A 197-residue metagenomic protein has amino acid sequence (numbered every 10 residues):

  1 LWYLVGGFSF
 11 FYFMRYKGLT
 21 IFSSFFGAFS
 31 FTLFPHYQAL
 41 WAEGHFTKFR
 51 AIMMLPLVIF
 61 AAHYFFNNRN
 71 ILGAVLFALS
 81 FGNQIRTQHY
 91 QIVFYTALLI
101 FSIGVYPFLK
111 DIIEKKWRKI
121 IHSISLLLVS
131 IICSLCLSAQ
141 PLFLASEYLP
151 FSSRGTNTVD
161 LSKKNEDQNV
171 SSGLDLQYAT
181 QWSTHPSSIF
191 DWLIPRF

Functional and structural regions predicted by a protein language model:
L1-G6, M14, D175, L193-F197: Short intrinsically disordered, low-complexity coil segments enriched in acidic
Y3-K17, I21-D111, S123-A145, F151: Membrane-embedded helix bundles of polyisoprenyl
P107, D111, H122, S187-P195: Short hydrophobic helices that act as membrane-entry/anchoring signals
I112-K116: Membrane-helix interface linkers and caps
K119: Aromatic-residue-lined binding/catalytic grooves and analogous aromatic/hydrophobic interfacial grooves in multimeric
Q140-F197: Periplasmic/ER-lumenal interhelical loops and adjacent helix-loop junctions in multi-pass membrane proteins
